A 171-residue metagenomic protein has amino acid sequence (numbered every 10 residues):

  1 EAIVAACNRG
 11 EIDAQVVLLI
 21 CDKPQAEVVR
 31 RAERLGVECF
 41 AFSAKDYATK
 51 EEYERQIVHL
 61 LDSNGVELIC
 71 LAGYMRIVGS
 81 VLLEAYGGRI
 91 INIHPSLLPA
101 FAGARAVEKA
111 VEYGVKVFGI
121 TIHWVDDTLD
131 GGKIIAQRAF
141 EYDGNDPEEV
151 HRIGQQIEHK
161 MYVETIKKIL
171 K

Functional and structural regions predicted by a protein language model:
E1-A5, R55-D62, K160-V163, K167: Amphipathic, non-transmembrane alpha-helical secondary structure
E1-E27: N-terminal Rossmann-like dinucleotide-binding module
A6, D22, L68, A72-K171: Donor/substrate-binding cores of folate-linked one-carbon enzymes
Q15-L18, E38, E67-L68, R89: Proline-centered loop/turn at the N-terminus of a beta-strand
E27, Q56-I57, I77-V78: Short acidic active-site motifs
E33-A41: Short, conserved SAM-binding/catalytic segment of Class I S-adenosyl-L-methionine-dependent methyltransferases
F40-K45, I93: Short beta->alpha connector loops at strand-helix junctions that form conserved, small/polar/Pro-enriched
A41, A48-V66: Glycine/small-residue-rich loop that forms an oxyanion/phosphate-binding "nest" at active or ligand-binding sites
